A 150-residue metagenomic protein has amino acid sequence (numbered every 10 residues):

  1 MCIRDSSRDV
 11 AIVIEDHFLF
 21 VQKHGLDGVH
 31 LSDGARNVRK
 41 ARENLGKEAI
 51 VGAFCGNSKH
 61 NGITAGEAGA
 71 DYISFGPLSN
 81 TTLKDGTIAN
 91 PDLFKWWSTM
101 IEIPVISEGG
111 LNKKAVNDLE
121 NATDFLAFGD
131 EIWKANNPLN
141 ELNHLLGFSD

Functional and structural regions predicted by a protein language model:
M1-I3: Short, small-residue-biased leader/transition segments that mark boundaries at the very start of proteins
D5-R8, L45-K47, I101, D150: Short helix-capping segments at alpha-helix termini
V10, H30-L31, F54, L83-G86 (+2 more regions): Glycine- and other small-residue-rich loops at beta-strand/loop junctions that grip anionic moieties
V10-C55: Glycine/small-residue-rich loop that forms an oxyanion/phosphate-binding "nest" at active or ligand-binding sites
I14-D27, N57-G69, V105-S107, L111-F128 (+1 more regions): Catalytic cores of alpha/beta
D33-K40, S74-D85, N121-L145: Glycine-rich phosphate-binding active-site loops on the catalytic face of alpha/beta enzymes
G52, G56-K84: Histidine/lysine/aspartate-rich catalytic loop segments that bind and position anionic ligands
G86-K95: Charged helix-capping and loop-helix junction motifs
